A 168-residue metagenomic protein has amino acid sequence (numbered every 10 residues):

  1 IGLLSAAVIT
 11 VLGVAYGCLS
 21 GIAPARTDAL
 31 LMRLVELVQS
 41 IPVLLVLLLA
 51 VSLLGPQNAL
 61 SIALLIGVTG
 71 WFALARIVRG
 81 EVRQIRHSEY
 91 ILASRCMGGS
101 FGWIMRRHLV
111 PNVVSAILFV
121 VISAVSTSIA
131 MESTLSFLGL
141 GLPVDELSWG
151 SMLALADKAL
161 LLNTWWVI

Functional and structural regions predicted by a protein language model:
I1-L12, G102-T134: Transmembrane alpha-helices
I1-T10, V14, C18-L19, R26 (+6 more regions): Gly/Trp-centered helix-boundary motif
L4, D28-Q39, V110, V114 (+3 more regions): Alpha-helical membrane-interface segments at transmembrane helix boundaries
V8-L12, G21-I22, T27-R76, G80-Q84 (+2 more regions): Generic hydrophobic transmembrane alpha-helix motif, especially the helices
V14-A15, L45, I77, I117 (+3 more regions): Transmembrane alpha-helix boundary/hinge residues in polytopic small-molecule transporters
G17, L47, I91-L92, F119 (+2 more regions): Interfacial helix-capping/hinge residues at the ends of transmembrane alpha-helices
I22-A23, A93-W103, R107-N112, L153: Short helix-to-coil transition segments within interhelical loops that connect adjacent transmembrane helices
Q39, A50-L54, V82, M131-I168: Glycine-rich helix-loop "coupling/hinge" segments at transmembrane-helix boundaries in multipass transporters
